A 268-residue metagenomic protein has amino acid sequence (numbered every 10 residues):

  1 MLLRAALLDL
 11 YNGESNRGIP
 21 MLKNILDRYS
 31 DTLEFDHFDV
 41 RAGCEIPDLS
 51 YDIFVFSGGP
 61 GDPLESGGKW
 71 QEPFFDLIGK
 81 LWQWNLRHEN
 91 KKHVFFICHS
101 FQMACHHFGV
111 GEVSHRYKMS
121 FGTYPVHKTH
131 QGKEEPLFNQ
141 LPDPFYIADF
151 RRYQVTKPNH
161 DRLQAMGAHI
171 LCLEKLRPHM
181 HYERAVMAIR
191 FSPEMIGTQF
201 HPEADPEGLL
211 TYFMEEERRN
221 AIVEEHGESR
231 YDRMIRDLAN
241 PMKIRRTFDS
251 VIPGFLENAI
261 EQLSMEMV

Functional and structural regions predicted by a protein language model:
M1, R87-K91, H179-Y182: Short, solvent-exposed loop/turn segments that connect beta-strands within catalytic domains and beta-strand-rich
M1-N85, P206-L210, E216, A221-V268: N-terminal beta1-alpha1 cap of cysteine-dependent amidohydrolase-like domains
L2-R4, H93, Y146: Residues that mark the start of a beta-strand
A6-L10, I97, F150: Short hydrophobic segments within beta-strands
E45-S50, C105, H160-Q164: Short loop/helix-cap segments at secondary-structure boundaries that form the rim of catalytic
G59-P60, F101, R152, P202: Active-site metal-binding loops of divalent metal-dependent hydrolases
G61-G132: Cysteine-nucleophile active-site neighborhood
F108-E207: Pocket-forming structural segment of enzyme catalytic cores
